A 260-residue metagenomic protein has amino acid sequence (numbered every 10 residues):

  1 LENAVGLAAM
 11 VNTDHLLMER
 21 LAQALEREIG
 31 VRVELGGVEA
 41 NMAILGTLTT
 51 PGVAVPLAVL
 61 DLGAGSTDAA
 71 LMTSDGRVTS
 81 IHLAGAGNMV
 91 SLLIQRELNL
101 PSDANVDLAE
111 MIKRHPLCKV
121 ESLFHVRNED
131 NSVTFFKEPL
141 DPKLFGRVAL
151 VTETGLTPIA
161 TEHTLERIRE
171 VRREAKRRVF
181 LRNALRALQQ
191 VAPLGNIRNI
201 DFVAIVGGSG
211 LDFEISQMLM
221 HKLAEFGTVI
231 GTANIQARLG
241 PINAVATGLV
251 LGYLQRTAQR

Functional and structural regions predicted by a protein language model:
L1-P56, A104, K119-S122, N128-R178 (+2 more regions): Nucleotide/phosphate-binding catalytic cleft detector across ATP-hydrolyzing and phosphate-transferring enzymes
A9-L17, D61-G63, H82-A86: Short, contiguous, pocket-lining structural segments that sit at or immediately flank catalytic/ligand-binding sites
M42-G46, D68, L92, R96: Contiguous, well-ordered alpha-helical segments that form the cores/surfaces of helical PPI scaffolds
P51-V78: Gly/Thr-rich phosphate-binding beta-strand-loop-beta motif of the actin/hexokinase/Hsp70
V59-T67, A84-G87, G207-G210: A short acidic Gly-Thr/Ser loop motif
A70-D75, A86-S91, A160-L165, G227-V229: Short acidic (Asp/Glu) and glycine-rich catalytic loops that position anionic groups and cofactors
G76-E121: Glycine-rich phosphate-binding loop plus the immediately following alpha-helix
A86, V90, F180, V245: Catalytic-loop motifs flanking and including active-site residues across diverse enzymes
